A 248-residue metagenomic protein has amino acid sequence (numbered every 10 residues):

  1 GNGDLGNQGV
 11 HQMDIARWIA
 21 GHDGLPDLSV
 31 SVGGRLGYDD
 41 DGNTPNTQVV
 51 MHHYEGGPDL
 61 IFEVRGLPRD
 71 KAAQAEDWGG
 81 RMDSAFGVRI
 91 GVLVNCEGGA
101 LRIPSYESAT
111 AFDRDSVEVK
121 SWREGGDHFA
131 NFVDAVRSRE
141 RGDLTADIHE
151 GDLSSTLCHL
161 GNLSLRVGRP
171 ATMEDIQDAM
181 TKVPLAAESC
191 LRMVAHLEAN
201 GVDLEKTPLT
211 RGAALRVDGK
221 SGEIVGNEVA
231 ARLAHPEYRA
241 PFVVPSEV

Functional and structural regions predicted by a protein language model:
G1-V248: Contiguous beta-strand/loop segments that form the cofactor/metal-binding neighborhood of enzyme cores
